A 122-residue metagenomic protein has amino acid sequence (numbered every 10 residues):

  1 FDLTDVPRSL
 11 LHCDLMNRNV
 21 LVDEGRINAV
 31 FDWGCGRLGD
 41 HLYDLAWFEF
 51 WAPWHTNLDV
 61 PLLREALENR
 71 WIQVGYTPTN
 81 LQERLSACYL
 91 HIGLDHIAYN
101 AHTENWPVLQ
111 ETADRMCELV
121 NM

Functional and structural regions predicted by a protein language model:
F1-C13, I72, Q110-V120: An alpha-helical support segment within catalytic cores of ATP-dependent transferases
F1-Y43: Active-site acidic catalytic loop and adjacent metal/ATP-binding pocket of ATP-dependent phosphoryl transfer enzymes
V6, D59, P78-L81, V108: Membrane-helix interface segments
Y43-Y76, Y89-N105: Active-site activation/catalytic loop segments of kinase-like enzymes and analogous catalytic loops in related
L81, D95-M122: Helical subdomain adjoining the active site within ATP-dependent kinase catalytic cores
